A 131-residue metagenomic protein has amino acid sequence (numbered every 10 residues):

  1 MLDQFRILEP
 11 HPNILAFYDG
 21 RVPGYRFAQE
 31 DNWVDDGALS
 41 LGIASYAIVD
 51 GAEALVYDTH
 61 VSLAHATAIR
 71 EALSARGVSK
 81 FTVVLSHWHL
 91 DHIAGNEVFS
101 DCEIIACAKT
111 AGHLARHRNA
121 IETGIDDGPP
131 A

Functional and structural regions predicted by a protein language model:
M1-A52: Zn-dependent metallo-beta-lactamase
A16-F17, L55-Y57, I104-A106: Short hydrophobic-aromatic micro-motifs
L55-D58, T82-V84: Short catalytic-loop micro-motif centered on adjacent basic/acidic residues
A66-T67, E71-A131: Active-site HxH/HxHxD metal-binding segment of metal-dependent hydrolases
